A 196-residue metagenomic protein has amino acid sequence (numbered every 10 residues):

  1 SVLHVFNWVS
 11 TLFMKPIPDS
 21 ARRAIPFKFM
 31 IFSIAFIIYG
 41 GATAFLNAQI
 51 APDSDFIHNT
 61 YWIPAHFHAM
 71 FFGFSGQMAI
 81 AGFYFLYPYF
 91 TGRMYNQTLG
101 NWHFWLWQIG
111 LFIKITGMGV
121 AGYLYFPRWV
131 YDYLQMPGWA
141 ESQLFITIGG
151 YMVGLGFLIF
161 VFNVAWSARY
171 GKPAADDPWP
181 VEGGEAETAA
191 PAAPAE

Functional and structural regions predicted by a protein language model:
S1-L12, F27-A51, Y61-G92, N96-A192 (+1 more regions): Hydrophobic cores of alpha-helical transmembrane segments in multi-pass integral membrane proteins
M14-R22, E182-G183: Membrane-interfacial, low-structure loops and terminal tails that flank and connect transmembrane helices in multi-pass
P16-I17, D55-I57, I146-T147: Active-site-adjacent structural elements in folded domains
